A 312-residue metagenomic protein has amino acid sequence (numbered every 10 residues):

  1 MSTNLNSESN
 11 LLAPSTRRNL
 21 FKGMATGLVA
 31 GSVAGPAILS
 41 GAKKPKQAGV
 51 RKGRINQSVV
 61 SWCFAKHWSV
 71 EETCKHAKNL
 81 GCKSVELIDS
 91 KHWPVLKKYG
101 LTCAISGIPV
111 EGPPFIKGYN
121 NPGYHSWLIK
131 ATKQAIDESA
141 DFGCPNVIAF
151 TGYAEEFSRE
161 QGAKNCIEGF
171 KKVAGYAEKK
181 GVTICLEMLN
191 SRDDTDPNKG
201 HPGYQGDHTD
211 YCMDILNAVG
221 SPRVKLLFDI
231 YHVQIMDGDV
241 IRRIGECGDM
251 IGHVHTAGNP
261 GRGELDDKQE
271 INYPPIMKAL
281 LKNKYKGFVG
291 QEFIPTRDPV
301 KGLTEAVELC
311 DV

Functional and structural regions predicted by a protein language model:
S2-K78, E86, G143-P145, D196-P197 (+1 more regions): Histidine-acidic metal/acid-base catalytic patches
M24-S32, P36, G49-R51, K117-K225 (+1 more regions): Active-site acidic/histidine proton-transfer and metal-coordination neighborhood in alpha/beta enzyme cores
S58-W68, F115-W127: Active-site mouth loops of central-metabolism enzymes
K83-D89: A short beta-strand-loop structural module common to alpha/beta enzyme folds
L87, S106, A149: Short beta-strand and adjacent tight-turn residues that come in two discontinuous sequence segments and form the edges
W93-L96: Active-site-adjacent beta->alpha loops and helix N-cap segments on the catalytic face of soluble alpha/beta enzymes
C103-E111: Short hydrophobic/aromatic-enriched beta-strand-loop microsegments
